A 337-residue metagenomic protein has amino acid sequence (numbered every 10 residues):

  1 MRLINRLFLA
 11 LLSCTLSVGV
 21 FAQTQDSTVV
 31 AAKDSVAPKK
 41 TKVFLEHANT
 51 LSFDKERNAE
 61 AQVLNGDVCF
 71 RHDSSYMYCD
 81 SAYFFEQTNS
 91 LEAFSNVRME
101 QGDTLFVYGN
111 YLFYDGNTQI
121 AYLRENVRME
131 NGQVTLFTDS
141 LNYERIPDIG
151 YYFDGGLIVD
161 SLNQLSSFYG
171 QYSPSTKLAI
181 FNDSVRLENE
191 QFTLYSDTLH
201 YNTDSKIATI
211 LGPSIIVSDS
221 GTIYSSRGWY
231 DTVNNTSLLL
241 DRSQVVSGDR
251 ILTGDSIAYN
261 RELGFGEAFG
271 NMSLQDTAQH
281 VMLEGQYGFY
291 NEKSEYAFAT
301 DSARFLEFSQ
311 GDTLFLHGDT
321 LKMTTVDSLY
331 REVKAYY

Functional and structural regions predicted by a protein language model:
M1-T28: Bacterial Sec-dependent N-terminal signal peptides
Q23-Y337: N-terminal amphipathic/hydrophobic interface segments
